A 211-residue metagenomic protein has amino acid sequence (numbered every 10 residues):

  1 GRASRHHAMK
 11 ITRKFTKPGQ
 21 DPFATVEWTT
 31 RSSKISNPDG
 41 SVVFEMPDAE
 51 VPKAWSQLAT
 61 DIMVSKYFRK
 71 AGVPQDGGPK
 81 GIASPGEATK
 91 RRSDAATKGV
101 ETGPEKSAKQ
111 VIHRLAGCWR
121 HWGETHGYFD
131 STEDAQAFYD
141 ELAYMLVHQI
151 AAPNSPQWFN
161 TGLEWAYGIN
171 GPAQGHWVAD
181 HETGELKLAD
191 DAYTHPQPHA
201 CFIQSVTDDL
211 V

Functional and structural regions predicted by a protein language model:
R2-V211: Extended catalytic cores of very large enzyme megasubunits
